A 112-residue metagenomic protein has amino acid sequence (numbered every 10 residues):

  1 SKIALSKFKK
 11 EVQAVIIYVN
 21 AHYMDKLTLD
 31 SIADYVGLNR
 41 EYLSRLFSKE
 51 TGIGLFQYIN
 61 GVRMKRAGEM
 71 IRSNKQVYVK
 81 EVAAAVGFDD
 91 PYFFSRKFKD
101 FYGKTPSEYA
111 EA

Functional and structural regions predicted by a protein language model:
S1-L38, K49: Membrane-proximal linker segments that couple transmembrane helices to downstream signaling/catalytic modules
I17, A21, K49-D89, E111-A112: Terminal helix-turn-helix DNA-binding modules in bacterial transcription factors
H22-L27, G54-L55, T105-P106: Short helix/strand-capping hinge loops at secondary-structure junctions that flank key functional elements
D30, E41, V77-E81, P91-Y92 (+1 more regions): Residues within helix-turn-helix
V36, L43, V86-G87: Core residues of bacterial helix-turn-helix
Y42-L43, F47, F93-F94, F98: Short hydrophobic/aromatic patch on the recognition helix
R96-A112: …primarily DNA-binding HTH/wHTH and HhH modules…
